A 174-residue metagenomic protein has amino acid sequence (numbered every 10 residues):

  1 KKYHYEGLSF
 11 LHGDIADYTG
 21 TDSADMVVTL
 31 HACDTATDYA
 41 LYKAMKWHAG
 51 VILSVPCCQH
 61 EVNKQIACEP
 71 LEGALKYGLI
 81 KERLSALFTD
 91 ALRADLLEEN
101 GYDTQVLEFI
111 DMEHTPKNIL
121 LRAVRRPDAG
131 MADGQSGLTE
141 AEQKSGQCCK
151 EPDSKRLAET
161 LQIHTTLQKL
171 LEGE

Functional and structural regions predicted by a protein language model:
K2-E174: Class I S-adenosyl-L-methionine
